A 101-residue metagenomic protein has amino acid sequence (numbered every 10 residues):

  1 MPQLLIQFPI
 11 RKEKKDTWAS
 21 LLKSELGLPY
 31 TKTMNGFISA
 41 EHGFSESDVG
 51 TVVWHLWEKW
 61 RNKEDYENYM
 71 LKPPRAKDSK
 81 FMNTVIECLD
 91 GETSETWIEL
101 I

Functional and structural regions predicted by a protein language model:
M1, T17-W18, L22, T96: Terminal low-complexity, poorly structured segments
P2-P9, S39-K72: Short, well-ordered beta-strand segments in beta-rich or mixed alpha/beta enzyme and ligand-binding folds
R11, I101: Residue-level recognition of the GNAT/N-acetyltransferase active site
K12-E13, M34: Short acidic-aromatic low-complexity motifs
E13-S20, D65-Y66: Short, conserved charged micro-motifs
K15-T17, L28-Y30, F44-S47, N83: Intrinsically disordered, low-complexity segments enriched in polar/charged residues with Gly/Pro, especially when
S24-S39, K59-T96: An amphipathic, aromatic/His-enriched active-site/gating alpha helix that lines ligand/cofactor pockets
F44-E46, W97-L100: A general secondary-structure junction signal
